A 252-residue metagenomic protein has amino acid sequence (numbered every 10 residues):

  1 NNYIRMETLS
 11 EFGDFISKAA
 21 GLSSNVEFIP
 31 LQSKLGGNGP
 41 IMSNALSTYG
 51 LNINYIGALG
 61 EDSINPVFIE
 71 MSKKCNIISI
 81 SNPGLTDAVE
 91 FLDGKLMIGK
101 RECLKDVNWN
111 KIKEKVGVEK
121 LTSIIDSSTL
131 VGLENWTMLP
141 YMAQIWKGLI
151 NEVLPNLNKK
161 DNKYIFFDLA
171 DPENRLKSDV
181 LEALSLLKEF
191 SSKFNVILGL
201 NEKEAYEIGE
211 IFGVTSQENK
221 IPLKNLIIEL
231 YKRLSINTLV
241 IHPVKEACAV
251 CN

Functional and structural regions predicted by a protein language model:
N1-A20, E27-N38, T48-N252: Ribokinase/PfkB-type carbohydrate-kinase core domain
A45: Rossmann-fold NAD(P)-dependent oxidoreductase module
